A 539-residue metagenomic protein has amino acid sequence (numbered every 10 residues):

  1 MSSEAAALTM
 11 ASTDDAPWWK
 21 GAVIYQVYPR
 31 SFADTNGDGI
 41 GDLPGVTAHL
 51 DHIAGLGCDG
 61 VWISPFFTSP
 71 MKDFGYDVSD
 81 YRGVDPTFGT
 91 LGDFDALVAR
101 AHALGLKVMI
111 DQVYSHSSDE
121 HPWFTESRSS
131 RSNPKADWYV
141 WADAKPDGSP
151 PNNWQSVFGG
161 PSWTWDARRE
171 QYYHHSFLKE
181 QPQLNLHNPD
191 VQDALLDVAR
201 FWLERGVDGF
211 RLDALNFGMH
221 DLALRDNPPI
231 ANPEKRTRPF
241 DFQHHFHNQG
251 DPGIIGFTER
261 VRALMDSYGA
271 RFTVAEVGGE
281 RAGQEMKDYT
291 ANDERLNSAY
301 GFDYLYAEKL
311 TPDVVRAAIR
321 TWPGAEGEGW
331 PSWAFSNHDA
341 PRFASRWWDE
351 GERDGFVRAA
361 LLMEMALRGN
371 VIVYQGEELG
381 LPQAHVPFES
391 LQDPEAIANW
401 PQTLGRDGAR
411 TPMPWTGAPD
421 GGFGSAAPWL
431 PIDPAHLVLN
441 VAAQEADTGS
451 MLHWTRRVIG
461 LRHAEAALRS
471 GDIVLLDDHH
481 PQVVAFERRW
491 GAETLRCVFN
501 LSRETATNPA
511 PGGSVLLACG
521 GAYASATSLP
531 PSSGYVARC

Functional and structural regions predicted by a protein language model:
S2-G513, A518-C539: Active-site and adjacent substrate-binding regions of carbohydrate-active enzymes
